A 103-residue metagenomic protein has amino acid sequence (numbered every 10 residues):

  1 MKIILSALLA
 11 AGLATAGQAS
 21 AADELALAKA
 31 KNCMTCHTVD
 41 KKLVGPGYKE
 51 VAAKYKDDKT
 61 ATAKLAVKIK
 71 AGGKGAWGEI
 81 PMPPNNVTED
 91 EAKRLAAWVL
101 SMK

Functional and structural regions predicted by a protein language model:
M1-D23, K103: N-terminal export/targeting leaders of redox proteins
Q18-A19, D58, T62-A63, A71: Domain-level signature for proteins that mediate thiol-based redox and metal-cofactor handling
A22-V39: Sequence/structural segment immediately N-terminal to covalent heme-attachment motifs in c-type and related
E24, A61, L65, E91-A92: Stable alpha-helical elements in mature extracytoplasmic
T35, V44-Y55, K68-W98: Axial heme c-ligation environment in periplasmic c-type cytochrome domains
